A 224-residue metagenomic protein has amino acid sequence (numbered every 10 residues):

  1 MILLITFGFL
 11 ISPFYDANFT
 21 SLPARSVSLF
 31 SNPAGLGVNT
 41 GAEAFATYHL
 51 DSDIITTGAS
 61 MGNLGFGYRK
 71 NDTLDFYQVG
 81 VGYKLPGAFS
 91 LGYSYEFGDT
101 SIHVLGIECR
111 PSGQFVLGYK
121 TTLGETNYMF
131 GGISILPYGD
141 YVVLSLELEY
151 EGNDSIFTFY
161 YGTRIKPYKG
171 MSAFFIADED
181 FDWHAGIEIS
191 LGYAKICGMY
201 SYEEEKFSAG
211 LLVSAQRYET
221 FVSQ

Functional and structural regions predicted by a protein language model:
M1-G8: Sec-dependent N-terminal signal peptides
F9-Q224: Subset of outer-membrane beta-barrel
